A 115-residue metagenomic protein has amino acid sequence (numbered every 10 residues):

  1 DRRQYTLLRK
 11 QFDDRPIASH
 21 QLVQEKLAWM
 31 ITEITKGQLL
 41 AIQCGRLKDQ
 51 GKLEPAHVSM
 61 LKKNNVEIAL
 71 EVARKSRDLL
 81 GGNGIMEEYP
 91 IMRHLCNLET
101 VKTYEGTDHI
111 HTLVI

Functional and structural regions predicted by a protein language model:
D1-I115: Alpha-helical interface subdomain recognition
